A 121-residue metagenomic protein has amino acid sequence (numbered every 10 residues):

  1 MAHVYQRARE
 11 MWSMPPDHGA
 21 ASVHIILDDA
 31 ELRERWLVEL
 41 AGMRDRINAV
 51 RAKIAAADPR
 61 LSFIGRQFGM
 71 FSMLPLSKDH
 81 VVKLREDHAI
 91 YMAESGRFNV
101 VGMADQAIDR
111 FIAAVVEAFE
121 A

Functional and structural regions predicted by a protein language model:
M1-V38: Conserved core segment of the aminotransferase class I/II
Y5, F63, F68-F71, F98 (+2 more regions): Phenylalanine-focused residue identity feature
R7, M11, V38, G42 (+2 more regions): Conserved short-loop catalytic and cofactor-binding motifs
R7, S22, D58, S72 (+2 more regions): Functionally constrained cores in energy, signaling, and assembly domains
M11, P15, G42, R46 (+1 more regions): Catalytic cores of large soluble enzymes that bind and process phosphate-bearing ligands
P15-D17, F63-R66, M92: A structural signal for short secondary-structure junctions
L27-A30, V50, A56, L76-A121: PLP-dependent enzyme catalytic core of the Aspartate aminotransferase-like
L32-D87: Conserved PLP-binding catalytic core of the aspartate aminotransferase-like
